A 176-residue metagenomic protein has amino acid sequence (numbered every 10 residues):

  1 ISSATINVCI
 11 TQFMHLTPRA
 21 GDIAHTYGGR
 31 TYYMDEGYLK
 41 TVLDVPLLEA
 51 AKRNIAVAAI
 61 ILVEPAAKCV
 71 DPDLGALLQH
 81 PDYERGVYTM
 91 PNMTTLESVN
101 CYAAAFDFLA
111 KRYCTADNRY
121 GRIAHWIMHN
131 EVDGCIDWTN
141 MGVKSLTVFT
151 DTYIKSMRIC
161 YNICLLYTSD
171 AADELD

Functional and structural regions predicted by a protein language model:
I1-F108, C114, N118, H125 (+1 more regions): N-terminal substrate-binding region of glycoside hydrolase catalytic domains
L47-A51, Y161-L166: Surface-exposed amphipathic alpha-helices with a cationic face
L109, C160: Conserved, mostly hydrophobic/aromatic
T115-Y120, N162-Y167: Secondary-structure boundary elements
G121-W126, D173: Residue-level recognition of the N-termini of beta-strands and the immediately preceding loop/turn
N130: Short helix- or helix-capping micro-motifs that position conserved polar/aromatic residues at function-defining sites
W138-D151, M157: Short, flexible helix-coil linker/hinge segments at the edges of structured domains or between repeats
Y167-D173: Conserved small/polar residues in nucleotide/adenosyl-binding loops
